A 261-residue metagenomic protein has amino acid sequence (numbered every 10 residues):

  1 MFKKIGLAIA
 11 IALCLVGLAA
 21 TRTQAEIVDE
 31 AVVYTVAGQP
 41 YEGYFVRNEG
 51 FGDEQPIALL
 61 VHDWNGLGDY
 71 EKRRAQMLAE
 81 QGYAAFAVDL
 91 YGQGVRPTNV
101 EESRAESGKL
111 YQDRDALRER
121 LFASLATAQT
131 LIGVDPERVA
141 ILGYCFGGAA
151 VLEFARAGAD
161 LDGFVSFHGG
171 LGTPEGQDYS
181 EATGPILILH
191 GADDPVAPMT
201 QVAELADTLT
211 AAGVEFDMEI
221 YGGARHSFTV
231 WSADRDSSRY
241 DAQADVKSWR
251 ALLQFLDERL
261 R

Functional and structural regions predicted by a protein language model:
G6-G17: Bacterial N-terminal signal peptides
T21-A25: Sec/Tat signal peptide C-region and signal peptidase I cleavage site
A31-L131, T229-D236: Serine-hydrolase catalytic machinery in alpha/beta-hydrolase-like enzymes
R74, P198-T208: Short alpha-helix in the alpha/beta-hydrolase fold that links the catalytic acid
L121-A182: Primarily recognizes the serine-hydrolase "nucleophile elbow" in alpha/beta-hydrolase and SGNH/GDSL folds
E181-I186, A212-E215: Short, proline-enriched alpha-helix->beta-strand connector loops that line the catalytic pocket of alpha/beta-hydrolase
I188-H190, D194: Short beta-strand/loop motif that positions the catalytic acidic residue of the alpha/beta-hydrolase fold
T210-R261: C-terminal catalytic histidine-bearing segment of alpha/beta-hydrolase fold enzymes
